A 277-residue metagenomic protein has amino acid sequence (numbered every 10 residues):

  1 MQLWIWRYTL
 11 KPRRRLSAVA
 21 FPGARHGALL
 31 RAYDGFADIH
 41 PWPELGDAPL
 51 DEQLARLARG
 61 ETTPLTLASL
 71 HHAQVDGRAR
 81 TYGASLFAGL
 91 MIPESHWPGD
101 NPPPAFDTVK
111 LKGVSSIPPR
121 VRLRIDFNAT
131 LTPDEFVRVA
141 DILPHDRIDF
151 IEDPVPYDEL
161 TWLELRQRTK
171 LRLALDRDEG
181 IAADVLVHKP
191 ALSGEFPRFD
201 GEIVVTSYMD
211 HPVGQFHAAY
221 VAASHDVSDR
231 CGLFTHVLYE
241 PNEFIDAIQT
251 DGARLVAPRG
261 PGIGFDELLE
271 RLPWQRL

Functional and structural regions predicted by a protein language model:
M1-L123, N128-V137, D141-I142, F244-L277: N-terminal capping/lid subdomain adjacent to the active-site entrance of alpha/beta enzymes
Q2, I92, R120, R147-I148 (+3 more regions): A generic structural signal for alpha->beta connector loops
T9, D51-R59, P156-T161, Q167-R172 (+2 more regions): Shared catalytic-loop signature of beta/alpha-barrel
R14, V121, P133, R147 (+1 more regions): Generic, low-specificity signal for short hydrophobic/alpha-helical stretches with a mild N-terminal bias, encompassing
H26, H40, H71-H72, H96 (+6 more regions): Histidine (H) residue identity feature
G113-L186, L192: Glycine/proline-rich, positively charged, aromatic-decorated active-site loop/lid region on the catalytic face
